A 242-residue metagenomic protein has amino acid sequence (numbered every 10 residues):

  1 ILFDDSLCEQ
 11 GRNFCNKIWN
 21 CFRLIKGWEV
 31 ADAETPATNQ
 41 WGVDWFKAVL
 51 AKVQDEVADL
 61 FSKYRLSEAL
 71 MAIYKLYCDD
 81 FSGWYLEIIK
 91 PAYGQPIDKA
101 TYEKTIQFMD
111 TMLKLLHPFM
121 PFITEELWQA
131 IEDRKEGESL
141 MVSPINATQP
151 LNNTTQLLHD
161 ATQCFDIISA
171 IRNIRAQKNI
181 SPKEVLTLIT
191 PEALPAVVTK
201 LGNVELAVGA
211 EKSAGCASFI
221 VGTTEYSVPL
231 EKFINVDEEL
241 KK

Functional and structural regions predicted by a protein language model:
I1-K26, M71, E103-E125: Structured ligand/cofactor/substrate-binding pocket environments in proteins
I1-N13, S62-K63, S67-E68, Q156-T162: Conserved phosphate-binding loops in nucleotide/dinucleotide-binding enzymes
I1-N39, D133-E136, A176-L186: Catalytic adenosine-cofactor/nucleotide-binding cores of aminoacyl-tRNA synthetases and other
N13-K26, V43-V53, M71-P91, F219-V221: Core structural elements
I25, L60, G83-W84, L115-L116 (+1 more regions): Short alpha-helical functional segments enriched in proximate histidine and acidic residues
A31-A58, L86-S169: Acidic, turn-prone loop/beta-hairpin segments
A51, R65, A69, I73 (+1 more regions): Long hydrophobic segments that form regular secondary structure
I131-K242: C-terminal low-complexity, glycine/proline- and small-hydrophobic-enriched intrinsically disordered tails that act as
